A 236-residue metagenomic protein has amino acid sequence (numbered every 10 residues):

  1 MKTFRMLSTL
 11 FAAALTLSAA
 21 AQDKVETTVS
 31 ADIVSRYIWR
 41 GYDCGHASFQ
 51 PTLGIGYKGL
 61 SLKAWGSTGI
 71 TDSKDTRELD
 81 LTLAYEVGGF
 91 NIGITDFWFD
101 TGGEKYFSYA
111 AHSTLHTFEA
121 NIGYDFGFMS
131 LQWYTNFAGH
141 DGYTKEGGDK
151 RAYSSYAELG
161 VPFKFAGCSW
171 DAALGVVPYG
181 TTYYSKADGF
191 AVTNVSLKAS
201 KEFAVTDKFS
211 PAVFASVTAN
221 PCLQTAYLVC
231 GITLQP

Functional and structural regions predicted by a protein language model:
M1-E26: Cleavable N-terminal export/targeting peptides
A21-E26, G59, F163-D171, S200-V213: Short loop/turn motifs that connect adjacent beta-strands in outer-membrane beta-barrel proteins
Q22-G54: Outer-membrane beta-barrel initiation region
V25-T27, G45-F49, D75-L79, T114-F118 (+4 more regions): Residues that define the transmembrane beta-barrel architecture of outer-membrane proteins
S30-Y37, L60-I70, N91-K105, M129-G139 (+2 more regions): Transmembrane beta-strand segments that form the barrel wall of outer-membrane beta-barrel proteins
A110-T182: Detector for outer-membrane/organellar transmembrane beta-barrel domains, recognizing the amphipathic beta-strand
S169-V205, A212: Outer membrane beta-barrel transmembrane domains
L197, F203, Q224-P236: Outer-membrane beta-barrel "beta-signal"
